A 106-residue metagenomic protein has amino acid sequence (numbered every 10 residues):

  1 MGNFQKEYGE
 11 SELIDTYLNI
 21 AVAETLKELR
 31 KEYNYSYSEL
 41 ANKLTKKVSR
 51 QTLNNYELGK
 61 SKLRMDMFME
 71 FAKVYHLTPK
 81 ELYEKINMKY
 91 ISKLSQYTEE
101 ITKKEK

Functional and structural regions predicted by a protein language model:
M1, D66-E81: DNA major-groove recognition helix of helix-turn-helix/homeodomain DNA-binding modules
G2-Y33: A short, Lys/Arg-rich alpha-helix, primarily the initiator
E7-Y8, L13-T16, K73, Y83-K106: Short, charged recognition helix plus adjacent turn of helix-turn-helix-like nucleic-acid-binding domains
E24-T45, E70, K104: Short basic helix-loop element that most often maps to the first helix and adjoining turn of HTH DNA-binding modules
L26, L40-A41, L53-Y56, L82: Conserved hydrophobic/aromatic packing and binding residues within compact polymer-binding modules
L44-K62: Recognition helix of helix-turn-helix/homeodomain-like DNA-binding domains that insert into the DNA major groove
